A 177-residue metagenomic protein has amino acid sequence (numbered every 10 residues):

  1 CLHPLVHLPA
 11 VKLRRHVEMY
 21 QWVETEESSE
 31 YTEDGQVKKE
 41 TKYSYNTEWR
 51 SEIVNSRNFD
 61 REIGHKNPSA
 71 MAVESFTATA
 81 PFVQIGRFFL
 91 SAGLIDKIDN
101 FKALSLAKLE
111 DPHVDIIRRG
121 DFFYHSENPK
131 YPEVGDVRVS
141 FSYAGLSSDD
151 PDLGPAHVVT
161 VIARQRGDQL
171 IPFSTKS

Functional and structural regions predicted by a protein language model:
H7-S177: Charged, low-complexity helical/coil segments in non-catalytic cytosolic or luminal regions
